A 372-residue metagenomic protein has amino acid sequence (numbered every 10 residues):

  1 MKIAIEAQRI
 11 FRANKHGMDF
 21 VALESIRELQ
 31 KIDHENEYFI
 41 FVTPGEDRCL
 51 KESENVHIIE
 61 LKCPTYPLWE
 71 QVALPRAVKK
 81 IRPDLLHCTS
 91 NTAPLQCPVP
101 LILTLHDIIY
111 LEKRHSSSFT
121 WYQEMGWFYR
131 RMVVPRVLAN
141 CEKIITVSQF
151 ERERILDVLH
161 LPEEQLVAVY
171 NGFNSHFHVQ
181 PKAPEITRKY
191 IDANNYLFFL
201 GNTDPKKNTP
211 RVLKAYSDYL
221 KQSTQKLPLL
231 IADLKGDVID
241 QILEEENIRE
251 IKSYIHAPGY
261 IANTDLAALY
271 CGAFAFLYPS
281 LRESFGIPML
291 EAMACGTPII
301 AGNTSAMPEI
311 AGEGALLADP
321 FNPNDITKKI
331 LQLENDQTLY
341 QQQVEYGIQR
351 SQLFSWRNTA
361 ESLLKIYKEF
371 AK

Functional and structural regions predicted by a protein language model:
M1-K372: Carbohydrate transferase catalytic cores enriched for Leloir-type hexosyltransferases
